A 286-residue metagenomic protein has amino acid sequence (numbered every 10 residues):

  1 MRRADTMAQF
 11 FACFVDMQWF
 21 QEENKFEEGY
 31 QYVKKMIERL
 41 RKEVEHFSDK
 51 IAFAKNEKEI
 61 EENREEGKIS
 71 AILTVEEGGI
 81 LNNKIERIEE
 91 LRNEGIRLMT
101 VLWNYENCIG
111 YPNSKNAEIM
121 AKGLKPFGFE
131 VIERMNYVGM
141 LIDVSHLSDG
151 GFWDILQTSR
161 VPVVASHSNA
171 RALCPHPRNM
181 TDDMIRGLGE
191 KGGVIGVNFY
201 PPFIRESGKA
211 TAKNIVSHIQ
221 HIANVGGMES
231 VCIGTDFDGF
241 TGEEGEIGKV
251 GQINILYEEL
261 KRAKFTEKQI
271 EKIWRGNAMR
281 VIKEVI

Functional and structural regions predicted by a protein language model:
M1-E118, P175-I233, F237-I286: N-terminal hydrophobic targeting/anchoring segments and the immediately downstream early-domain regions of hydrolases
V101-W103, G110-Y111, K115-G187, V194-P201: Active-site core of metal-dependent hydrolases
